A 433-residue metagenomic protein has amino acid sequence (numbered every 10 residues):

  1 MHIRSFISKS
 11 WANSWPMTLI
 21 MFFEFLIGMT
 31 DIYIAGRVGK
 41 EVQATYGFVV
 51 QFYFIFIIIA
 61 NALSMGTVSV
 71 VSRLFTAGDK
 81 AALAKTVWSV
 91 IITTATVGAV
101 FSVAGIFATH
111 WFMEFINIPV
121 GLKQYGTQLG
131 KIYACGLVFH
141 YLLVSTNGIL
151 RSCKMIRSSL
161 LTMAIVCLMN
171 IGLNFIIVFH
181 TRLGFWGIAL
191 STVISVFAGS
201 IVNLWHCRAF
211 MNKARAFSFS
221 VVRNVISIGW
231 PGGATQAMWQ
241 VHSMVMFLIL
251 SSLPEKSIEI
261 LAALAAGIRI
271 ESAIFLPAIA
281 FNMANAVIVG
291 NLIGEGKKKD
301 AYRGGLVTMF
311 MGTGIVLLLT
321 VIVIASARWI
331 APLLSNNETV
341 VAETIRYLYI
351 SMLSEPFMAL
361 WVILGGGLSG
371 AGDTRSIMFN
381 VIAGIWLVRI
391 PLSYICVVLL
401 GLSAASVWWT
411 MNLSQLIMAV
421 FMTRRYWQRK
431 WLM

Functional and structural regions predicted by a protein language model:
M1-M17, V71-G136, M169, F179-W230 (+2 more regions): Short alpha-helical transmembrane segments in multi-pass integral membrane proteins
H2-Y33, R37-V38, F54-G66, V70 (+5 more regions): N-terminal transmembrane alpha-helices
A12-D31, I132, L143, V166 (+3 more regions): Transmembrane helical elements of multi-pass membrane transporters/channels
L26-A44, M113-V120, I176-R182, Q240-I268 (+4 more regions): Helix-terminus/linker motif at the lipid-water interface of multi-pass membrane proteins
M29-Y33, V103, W111, S145-I149 (+9 more regions): Alpha-helical transmembrane segments of multipass membrane proteins
K40-Q51, G126, G130, A189 (+3 more regions): Small-residue hotspots at the loop-to-helix junctions and early N-terminal turns of transmembrane alpha-helices
Q43-V103, H140-S158, L261-A327, A359-N380: Small-residue-rich hydrophobic transmembrane alpha-helices
S64, I132-R151, S159-N170, I188-N203 (+5 more regions): Short runs within selected transmembrane alpha-helices of multi-pass transporters and secretion channels
